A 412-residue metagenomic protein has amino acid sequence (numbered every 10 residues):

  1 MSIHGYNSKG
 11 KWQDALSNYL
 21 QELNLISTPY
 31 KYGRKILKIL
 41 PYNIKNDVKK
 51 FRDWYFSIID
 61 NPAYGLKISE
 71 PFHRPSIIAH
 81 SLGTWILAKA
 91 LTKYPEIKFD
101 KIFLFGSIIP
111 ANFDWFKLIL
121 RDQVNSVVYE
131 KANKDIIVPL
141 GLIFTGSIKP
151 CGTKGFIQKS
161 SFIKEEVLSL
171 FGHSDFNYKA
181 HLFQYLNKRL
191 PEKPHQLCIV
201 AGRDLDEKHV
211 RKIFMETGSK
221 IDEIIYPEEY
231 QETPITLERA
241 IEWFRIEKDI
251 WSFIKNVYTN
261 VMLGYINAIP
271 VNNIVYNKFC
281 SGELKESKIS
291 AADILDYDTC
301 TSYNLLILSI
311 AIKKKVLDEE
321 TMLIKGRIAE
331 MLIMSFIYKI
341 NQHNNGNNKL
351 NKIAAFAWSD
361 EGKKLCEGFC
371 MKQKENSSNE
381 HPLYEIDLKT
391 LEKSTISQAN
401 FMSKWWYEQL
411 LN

Functional and structural regions predicted by a protein language model:
M1-G5, H80-S81, G106: The conserved beta1-alpha1 loop
M1-H73: Active-site catalytic motif of lipid deacylating hydrolases and related acyltransferases
I36, D122-N125, Y129-Q196: C-terminal catalytic-base region of ester-bond hydrolases, centering on the histidine of the charge-relay
I78-G83, L87: Gly/Ala-rich beta-loop-alpha elbow adjacent to hydrolase catalytic centers
I102-N112, K131-D135: Active-site nucleophile loop of the alpha/beta-hydrolase fold
H195-A240, R245-L263, P270: Short amphipathic alpha-helix that is part of the acyltransferase structural core
H195-D204, K208, Y338-N412: Terminal substrate-recognition subdomain of acyl/acetyltransferases
F279-C370: Acyl-donor binding region in acyl/amide transferases
